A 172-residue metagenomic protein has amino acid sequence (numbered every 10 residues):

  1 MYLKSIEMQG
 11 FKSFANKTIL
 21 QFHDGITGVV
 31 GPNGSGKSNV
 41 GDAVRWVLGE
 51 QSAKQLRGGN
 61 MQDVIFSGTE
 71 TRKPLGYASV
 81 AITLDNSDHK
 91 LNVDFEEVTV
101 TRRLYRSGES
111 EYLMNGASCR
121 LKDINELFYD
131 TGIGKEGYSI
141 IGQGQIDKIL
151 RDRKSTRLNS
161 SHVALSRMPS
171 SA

Functional and structural regions predicted by a protein language model:
Y2-R157: Gly/Lys-enriched N-terminal cap/neck module of very large, oligomeric protein machines
K154-S160, P169-A172: Conserved small/polar residues in nucleotide/adenosyl-binding loops
